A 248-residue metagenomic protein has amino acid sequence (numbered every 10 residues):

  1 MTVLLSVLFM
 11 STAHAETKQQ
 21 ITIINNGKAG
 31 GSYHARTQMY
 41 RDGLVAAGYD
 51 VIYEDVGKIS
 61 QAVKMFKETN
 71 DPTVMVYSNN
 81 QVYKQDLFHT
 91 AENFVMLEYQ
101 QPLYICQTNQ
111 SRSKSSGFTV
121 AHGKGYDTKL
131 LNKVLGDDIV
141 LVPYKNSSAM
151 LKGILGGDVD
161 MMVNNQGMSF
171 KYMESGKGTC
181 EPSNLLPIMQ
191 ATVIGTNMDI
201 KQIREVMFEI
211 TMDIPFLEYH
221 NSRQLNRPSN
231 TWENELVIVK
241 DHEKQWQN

Functional and structural regions predicted by a protein language model:
T2, F94-M96, I139, S148 (+7 more regions): Generic structural signal for short, flexible, solvent-exposed coil/loop and linker residues
T2-L8: Bacterial N-terminal signal peptides
M10-A15: Sec/Tat signal peptide C-region and signal peptidase I cleavage site
E16-I194: Conserved hydrophobic/amphipathic secondary-structure segments that form or flank ligand- or partner-binding grooves
T17-Q20, Q202-N248: An extracytoplasmic/periplasmic, membrane-proximal ligand-sensing/linker region
N26-G27, G195-K201, S229-W232: Active-site oxyanion-binding pockets that recognize sulfate/phosphate
Y40, P187-F216: Bilobed periplasmic-binding protein/Venus flytrap-like ligand-binding cleft at the lobe interface of extracytoplasmic
